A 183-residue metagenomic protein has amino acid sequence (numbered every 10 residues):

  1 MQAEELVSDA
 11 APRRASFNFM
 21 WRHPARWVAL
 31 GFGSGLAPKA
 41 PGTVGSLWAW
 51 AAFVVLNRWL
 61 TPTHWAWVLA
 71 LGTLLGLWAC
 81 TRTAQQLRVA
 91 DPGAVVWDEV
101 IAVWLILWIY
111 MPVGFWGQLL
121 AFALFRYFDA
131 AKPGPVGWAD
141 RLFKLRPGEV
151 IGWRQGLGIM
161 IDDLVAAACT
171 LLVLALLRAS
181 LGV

Functional and structural regions predicted by a protein language model:
Q2-L47, W78-W108, R126-C169: Interhelical loop and helix-boundary elements at the membrane-water interface of polytopic inner-membrane proteins
L47-T61, L105-Y110: Interfacial segments of multi-pass membrane proteins
V54, L69-W78, A102, Q118-A130 (+1 more regions): Alpha-helical transmembrane segments of multi-pass membrane proteins
R58-W59, Q86-V89, P112: Helix-loop interface residues and adjacent transmembrane-helix termini in multi-pass membrane transporters, primarily
T61-A66, P92-V96, V113-F122: Internal alpha-helical transmembrane segments of multi-pass membrane proteins
A175-V183: Juxtamembrane boundary at the C-terminal end of a transmembrane helix
